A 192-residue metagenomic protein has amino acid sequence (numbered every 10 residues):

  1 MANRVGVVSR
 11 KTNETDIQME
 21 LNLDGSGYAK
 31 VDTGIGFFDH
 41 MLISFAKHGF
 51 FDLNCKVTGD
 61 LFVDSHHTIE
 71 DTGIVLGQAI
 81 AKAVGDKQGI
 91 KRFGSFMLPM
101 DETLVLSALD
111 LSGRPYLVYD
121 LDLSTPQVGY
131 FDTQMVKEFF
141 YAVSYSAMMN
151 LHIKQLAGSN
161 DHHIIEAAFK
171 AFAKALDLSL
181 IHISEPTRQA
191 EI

Functional and structural regions predicted by a protein language model:
V8-R10, T15-L23, L42-A46, V105-L117: Short beta-strand elements
V31-G59, H66-I69, S144: Polyanion/phosphate-binding surface patch
E70-K91: Ordered, amphipathic secondary-structure segments that act as subunit-interaction surfaces in large macromolecular
Q88-L109: Glycine/charge-rich, flexible interdomain linkers and switch-proximal surface loops that mediate coupling
R114, V118-Y119, V128-L180: Mixed-charge, glycine-accented linear interaction segment located at domain edges/termini
I181-I192: Single conserved hydrophobic/aromatic residue that forms the stacking wall/gate of nucleotide- or nucleobase-binding
